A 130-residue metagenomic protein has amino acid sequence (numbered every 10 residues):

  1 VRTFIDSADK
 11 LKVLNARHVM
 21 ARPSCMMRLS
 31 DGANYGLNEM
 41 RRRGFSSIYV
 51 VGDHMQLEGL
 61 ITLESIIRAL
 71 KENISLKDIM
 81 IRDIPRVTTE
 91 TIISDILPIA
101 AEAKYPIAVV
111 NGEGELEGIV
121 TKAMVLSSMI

Functional and structural regions predicted by a protein language model:
V1-R22, I130: C-terminal boundary and immediately downstream tail of ABC-type ATPase nucleotide-binding domains
T3-D6, A21, R68, E72 (+2 more regions): Phosphate-coordinating loops and pocket residues in cytosolic domains that bind phosphorylated ligands
T3-S7, L37, T62-S65: Short low-complexity stretches enriched in small and charged residues
K12-M26, T62, E72-I84: Bateman (tandem CBS) regulatory domains
M26-S46, V50-H54, I67-L70, P85-E113 (+1 more regions): The conserved cystathionine-beta-synthase
L60-I61, V120: Short hydrophobic-aromatic micro-motifs
